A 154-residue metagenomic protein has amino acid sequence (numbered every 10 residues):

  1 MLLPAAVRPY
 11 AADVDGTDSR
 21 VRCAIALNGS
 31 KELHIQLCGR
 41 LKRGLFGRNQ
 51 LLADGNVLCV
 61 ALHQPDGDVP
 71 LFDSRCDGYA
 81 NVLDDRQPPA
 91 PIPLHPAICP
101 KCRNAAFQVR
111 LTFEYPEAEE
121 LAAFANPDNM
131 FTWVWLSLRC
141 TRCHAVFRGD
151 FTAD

Functional and structural regions predicted by a protein language model:
L2-A6, T17-L52, G67-Q87, P93-M130: Short recognition patches in nucleic-acid-associated and regulatory proteins
D13-D15: N-terminal strand-loop-strand beta-hairpin
L51-D66, W135-A145: Cysteine-rich micro-motifs
H63-R75, R148-D154: Extended intrinsically disordered, low-complexity coil regions enriched in Ser, Thr, Gly, Ala and often Pro
A122-D154: Acidic, proline/glycine-rich low-complexity IDRs
